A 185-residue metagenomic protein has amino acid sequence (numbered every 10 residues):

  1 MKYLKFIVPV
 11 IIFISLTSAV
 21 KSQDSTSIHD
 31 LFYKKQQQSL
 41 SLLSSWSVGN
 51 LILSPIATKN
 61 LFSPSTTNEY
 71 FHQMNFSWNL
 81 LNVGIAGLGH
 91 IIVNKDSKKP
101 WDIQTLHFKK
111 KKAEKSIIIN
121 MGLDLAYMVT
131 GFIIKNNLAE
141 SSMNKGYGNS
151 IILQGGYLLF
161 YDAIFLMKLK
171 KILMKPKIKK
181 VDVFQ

Functional and structural regions predicted by a protein language model:
Y3-F13, A19-L43, I91-N120, L125 (+1 more regions): Replace "edges of transmembrane helices
S41-L53: The first (N-terminal) embedded transmembrane alpha-helix
N50-S54, Y127-T130: Generic structural signal for well-ordered, non-membrane alpha-helices
L51, V83, L159-D162: Hydrophobic transmembrane alpha-helices of multi-pass small-molecule transporters
L53-N60, L80-K95: Canonical alpha-helical transmembrane segments
I56-S63, N136-L138: Juxtamembrane "helix-exit" motif on the non-cytosolic side of transmembrane helices
S65-L81: Loop-to-helix transition at the N-terminal end of transmembrane alpha-helices
